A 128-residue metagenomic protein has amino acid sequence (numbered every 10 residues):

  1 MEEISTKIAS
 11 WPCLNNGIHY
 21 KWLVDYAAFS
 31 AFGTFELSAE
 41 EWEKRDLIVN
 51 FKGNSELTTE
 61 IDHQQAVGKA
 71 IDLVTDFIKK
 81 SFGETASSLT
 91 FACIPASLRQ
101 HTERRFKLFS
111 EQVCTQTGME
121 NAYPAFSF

Functional and structural regions predicted by a protein language model:
M1-T90, L98-E103, S127-F128: Active-site-facing substrate-recognition patch
A96-S97, Q112, Q116: HhH-family (HhH-GPD) DNA N-glycosylase catalytic core used in base-excision repair
R105-E111: Charged helix-capping and loop-helix junction motifs
T115-F128: Short, glycine/charge-rich flexible loops or terminal/linker lids adjacent to PRPP-binding catalytic cores
